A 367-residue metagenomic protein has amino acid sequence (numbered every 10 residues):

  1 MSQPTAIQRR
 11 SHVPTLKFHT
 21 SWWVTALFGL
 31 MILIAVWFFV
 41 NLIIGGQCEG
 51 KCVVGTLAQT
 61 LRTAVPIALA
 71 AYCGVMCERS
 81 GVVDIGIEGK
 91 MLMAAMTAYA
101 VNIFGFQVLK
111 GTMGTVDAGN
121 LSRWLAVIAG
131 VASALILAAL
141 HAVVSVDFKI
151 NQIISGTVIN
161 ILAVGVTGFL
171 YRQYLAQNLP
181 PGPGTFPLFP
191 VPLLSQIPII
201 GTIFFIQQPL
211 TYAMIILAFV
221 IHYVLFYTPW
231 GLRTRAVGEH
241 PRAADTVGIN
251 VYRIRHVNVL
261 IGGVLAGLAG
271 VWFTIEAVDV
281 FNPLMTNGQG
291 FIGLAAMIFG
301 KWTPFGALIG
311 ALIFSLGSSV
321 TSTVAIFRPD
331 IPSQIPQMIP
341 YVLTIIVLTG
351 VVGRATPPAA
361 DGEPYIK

Functional and structural regions predicted by a protein language model:
M1-F39, E239-R253, T323-K367: Cytosolic-side transmembrane-helix boundaries in multi-pass membrane proteins
S2-L69, V83, L109-L125: Membrane-interfacial amphipathic/re-entrant helices at transmembrane-helix boundaries
E49-L57, L225, V259-M297, R328-I331: Inter-helical junctions in multi-pass inner-membrane proteins, predominant in energy-converting antiporter-like
G55-L109, A126-V127, V131-I153, I298-W302 (+1 more regions): Single transmembrane alpha-helix segments in multi-pass membrane proteins
M76-T97, V146-I159, R233, V257 (+4 more regions): Short, non-helical or kinked segments that cap or interrupt transmembrane helices
V146-L175, L179-G184, M214, L284-I298 (+2 more regions): Pore- or pathway-lining transmembrane helices of multi-pass membrane proteins that form conduits for solutes/ions
A163-F226, F327-P336, A355, G362-I366: Transmembrane helix-bundle core of multi-pass membrane transporters and related energy-transducing complexes
I203-F281, P304-F305, I309: Helix-loop-helix "hairpin" substructures at the membrane interface of multi-pass membrane proteins
